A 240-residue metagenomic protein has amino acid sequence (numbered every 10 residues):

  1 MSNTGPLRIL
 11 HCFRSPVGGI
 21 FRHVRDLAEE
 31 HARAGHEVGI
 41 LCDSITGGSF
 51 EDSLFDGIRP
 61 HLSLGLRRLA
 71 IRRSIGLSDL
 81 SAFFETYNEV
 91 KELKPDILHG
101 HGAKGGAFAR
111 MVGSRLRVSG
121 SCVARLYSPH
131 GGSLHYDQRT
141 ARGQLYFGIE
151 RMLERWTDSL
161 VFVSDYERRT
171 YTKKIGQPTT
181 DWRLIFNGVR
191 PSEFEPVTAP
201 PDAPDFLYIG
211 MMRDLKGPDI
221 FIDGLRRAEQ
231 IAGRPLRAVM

Functional and structural regions predicted by a protein language model:
G5, L10-S78, T170, D181-L184: N-terminal strand-loop element at the rim of the active site of nucleotide-sugar-dependent glycosyltransferases
R8-C12, T198-K216, I222-R226, V239: Conserved donor-binding/catalytic core segment of Leloir-type glycosyltransferases
G18, I71-S74, A107, R115 (+2 more regions): A short, histidine- and acid-enriched strand-loop-helix "catalytic/donor-clamping" loop that lines the nucleotide-sugar
G18-F21, P191-E193, R213-P218, E229: A short, basic/aromatic alpha-helical/loop segment that forms part of the nucleotidyl-sugar donor-binding site
E30-A34, V112-R117, F206, D214-P235: Short hydrophobic signal-anchor/transmembrane segments that target glycosyltransferases and glycosylation machinery
S78-F84, G120-A124, L134-M152, W156 (+2 more regions): Nucleotide-sugar donor phosphate/pyrophosphate-binding loop at the beta->alpha transition of glycosyltransferases
G100-G106: Short His-centered aromatic/hydrophobic patch
Y166, G188: Carbohydrate-associated surface elements
